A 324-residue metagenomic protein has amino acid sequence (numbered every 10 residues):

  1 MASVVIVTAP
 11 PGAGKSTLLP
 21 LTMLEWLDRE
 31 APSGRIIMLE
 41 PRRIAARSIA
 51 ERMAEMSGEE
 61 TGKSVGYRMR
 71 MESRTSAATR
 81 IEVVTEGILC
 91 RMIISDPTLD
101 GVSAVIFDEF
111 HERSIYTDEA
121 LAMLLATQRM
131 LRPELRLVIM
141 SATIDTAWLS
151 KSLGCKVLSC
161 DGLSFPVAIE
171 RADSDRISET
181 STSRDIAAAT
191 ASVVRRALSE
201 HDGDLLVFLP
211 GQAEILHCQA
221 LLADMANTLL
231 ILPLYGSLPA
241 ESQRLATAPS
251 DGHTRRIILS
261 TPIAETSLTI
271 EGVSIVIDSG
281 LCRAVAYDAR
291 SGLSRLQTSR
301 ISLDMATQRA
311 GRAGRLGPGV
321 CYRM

Functional and structural regions predicted by a protein language model:
M1-M324: P-loop NTPase motor module signature
